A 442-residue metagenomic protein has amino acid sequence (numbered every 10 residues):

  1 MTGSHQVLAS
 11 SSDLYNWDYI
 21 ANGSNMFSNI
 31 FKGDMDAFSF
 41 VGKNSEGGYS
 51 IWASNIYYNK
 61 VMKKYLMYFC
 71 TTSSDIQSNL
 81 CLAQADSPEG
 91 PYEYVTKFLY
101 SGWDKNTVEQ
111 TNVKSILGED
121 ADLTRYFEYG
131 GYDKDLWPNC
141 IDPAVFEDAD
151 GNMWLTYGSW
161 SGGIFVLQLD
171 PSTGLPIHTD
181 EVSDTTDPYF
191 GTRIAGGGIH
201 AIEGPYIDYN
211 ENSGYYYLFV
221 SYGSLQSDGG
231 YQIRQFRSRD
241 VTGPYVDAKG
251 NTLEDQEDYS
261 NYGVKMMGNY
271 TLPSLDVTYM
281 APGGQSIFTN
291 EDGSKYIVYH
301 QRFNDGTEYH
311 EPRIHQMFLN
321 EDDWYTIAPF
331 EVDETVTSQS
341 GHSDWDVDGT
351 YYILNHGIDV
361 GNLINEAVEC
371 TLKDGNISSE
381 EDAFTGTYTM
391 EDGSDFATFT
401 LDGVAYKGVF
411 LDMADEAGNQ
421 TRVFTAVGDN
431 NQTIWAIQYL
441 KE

Functional and structural regions predicted by a protein language model:
M1-E442: Carbohydrate-active catalytic/glycan-binding domains of CAZyme proteins, especially the secreted or lumenal ectodomains
